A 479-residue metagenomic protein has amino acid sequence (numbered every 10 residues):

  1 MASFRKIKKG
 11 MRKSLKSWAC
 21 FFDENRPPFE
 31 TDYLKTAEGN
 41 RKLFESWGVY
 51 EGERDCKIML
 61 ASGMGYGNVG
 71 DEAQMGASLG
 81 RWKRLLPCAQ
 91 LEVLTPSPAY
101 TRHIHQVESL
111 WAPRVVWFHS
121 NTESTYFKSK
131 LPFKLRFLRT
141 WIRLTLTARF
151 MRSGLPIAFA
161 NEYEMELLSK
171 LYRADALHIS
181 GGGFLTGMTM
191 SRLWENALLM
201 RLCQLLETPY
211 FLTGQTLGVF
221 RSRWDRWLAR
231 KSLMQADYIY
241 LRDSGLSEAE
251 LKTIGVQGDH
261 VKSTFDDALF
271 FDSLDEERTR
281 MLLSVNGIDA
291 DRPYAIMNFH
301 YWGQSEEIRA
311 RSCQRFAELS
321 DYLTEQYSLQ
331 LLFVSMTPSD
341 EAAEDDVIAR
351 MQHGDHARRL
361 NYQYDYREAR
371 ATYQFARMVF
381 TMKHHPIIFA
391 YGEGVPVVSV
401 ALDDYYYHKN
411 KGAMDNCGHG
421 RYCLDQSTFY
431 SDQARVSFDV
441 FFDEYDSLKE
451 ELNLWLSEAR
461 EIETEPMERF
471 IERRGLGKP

Functional and structural regions predicted by a protein language model:
A2-P479: Active-site anion-handling motifs in enzyme catalytic cores
